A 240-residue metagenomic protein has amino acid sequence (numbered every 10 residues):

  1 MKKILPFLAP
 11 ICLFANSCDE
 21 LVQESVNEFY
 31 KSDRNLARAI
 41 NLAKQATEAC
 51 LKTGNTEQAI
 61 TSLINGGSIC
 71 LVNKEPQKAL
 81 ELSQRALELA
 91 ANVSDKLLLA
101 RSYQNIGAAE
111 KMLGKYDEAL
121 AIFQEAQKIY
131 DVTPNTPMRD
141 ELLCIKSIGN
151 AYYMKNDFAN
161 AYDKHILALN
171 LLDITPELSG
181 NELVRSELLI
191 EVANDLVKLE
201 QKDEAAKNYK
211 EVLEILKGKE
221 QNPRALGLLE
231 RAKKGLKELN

Functional and structural regions predicted by a protein language model:
L13-E57: N-terminal leader/linker segments that initiate helical-solenoid repeat arrays
V22-S32, Q58-V72, L98-M112, R139-M154 (+2 more regions): Conserved alpha-helical positions within TPR/SEL1-like repeat arrays
S32-D33, K52-N55, L89-D95, V132-T136 (+2 more regions): Short coil/turn linkers that connect adjacent helices within long alpha-helical scaffolds, especially alpha-solenoid
K44-E48, L87-L89, Q127-V132, L167-E177 (+1 more regions): Amphipathic alpha-helical segments of tetratricopeptide repeats
A206-E211, L216-N240: Terminal, low-structured helical/coil segments at or just beyond the last alpha-helical repeat
